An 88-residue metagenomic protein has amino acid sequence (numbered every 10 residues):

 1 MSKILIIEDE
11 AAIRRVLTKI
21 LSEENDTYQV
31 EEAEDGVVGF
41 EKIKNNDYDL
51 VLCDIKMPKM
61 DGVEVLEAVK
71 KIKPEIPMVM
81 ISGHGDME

Functional and structural regions predicted by a protein language model:
E8: Conserved acidic carboxylate
A11-E31: Two-component/phosphorelay signaling modules centered on CheY-like receiver
E32-L50: Acidic, metal-coordinating helix/loop segments flanking the phosphotransfer/catalytic sites of two-component signaling
D35-V38, D61-E64, S82-G85: Acidic catalytic/metal-coordinating carboxylates
E41, V63-E75: Short amphipathic alpha-helix used as the core "switch/output" element in two-component signaling
D47-D49, K73-P77: His-Asp phosphorelay/catalytic-motif detector in bacterial-type signaling
C53-D54: Active-site T/S-Asp motif of two-component receiver
M57: Receiver (REC) domain active-site loop signature in two-component systems and cognate sites in sensor histidine kinases
